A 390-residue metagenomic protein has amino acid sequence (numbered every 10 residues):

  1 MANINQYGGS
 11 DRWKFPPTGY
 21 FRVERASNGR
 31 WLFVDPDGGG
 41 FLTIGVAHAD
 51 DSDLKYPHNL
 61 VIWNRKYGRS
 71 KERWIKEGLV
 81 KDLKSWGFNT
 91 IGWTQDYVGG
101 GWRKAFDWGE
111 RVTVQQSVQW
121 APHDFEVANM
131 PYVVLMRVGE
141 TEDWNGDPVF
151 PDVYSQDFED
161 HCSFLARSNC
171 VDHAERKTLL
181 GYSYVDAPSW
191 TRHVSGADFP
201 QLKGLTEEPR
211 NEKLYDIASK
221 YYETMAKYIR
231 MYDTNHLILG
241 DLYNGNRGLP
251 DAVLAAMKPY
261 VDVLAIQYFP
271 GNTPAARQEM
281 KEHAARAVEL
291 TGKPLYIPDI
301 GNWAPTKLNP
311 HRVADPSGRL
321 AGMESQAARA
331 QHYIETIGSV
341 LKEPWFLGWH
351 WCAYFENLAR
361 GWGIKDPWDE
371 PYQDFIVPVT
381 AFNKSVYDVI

Functional and structural regions predicted by a protein language model:
M1-K71, K81-L83: N-terminal carbohydrate-binding accessory modules
G38, L83, I91, Y182 (+4 more regions): Conserved, mostly hydrophobic/aromatic
N59-A174, Y215-L237, E282-L290: Aromatic-lined substrate-binding rim segments of carbohydrate-active enzymes
G92, K177-G181, V185-D186, P298-I300 (+2 more regions): Substrate-binding cleft of secreted/luminal carbohydrate-active enzymes
W93-V114, W190, N244-P250, Y268-H283 (+1 more regions): Acidic-and-aromatic substrate-binding clefts and catalytic sites of carbohydrate-active enzymes
G139-T141, D147-D152, L165-E212, L239-G240 (+1 more regions): Active-site groove signature of glycoside hydrolases
P200-G204, C352-I390: Aromatic-rich peripheral "rim/lid" segments of glycoside hydrolase catalytic domains that contact and position glycan
Y215-K227, M231-G318, G338: Glycoside hydrolase catalytic-domain groove-lining segments
